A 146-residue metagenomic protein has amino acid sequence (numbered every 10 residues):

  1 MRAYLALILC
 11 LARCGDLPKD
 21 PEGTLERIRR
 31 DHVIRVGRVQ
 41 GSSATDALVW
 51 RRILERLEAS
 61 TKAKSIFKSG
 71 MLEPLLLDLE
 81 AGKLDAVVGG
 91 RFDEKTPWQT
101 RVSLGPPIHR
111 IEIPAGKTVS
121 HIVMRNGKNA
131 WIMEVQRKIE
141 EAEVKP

Functional and structural regions predicted by a protein language model:
M1-S65, P107-H121, R125-P146: N-terminal hydrophobic or amphipathic helices and topogenic motifs
D20-P21, K68-N129: Acidic, polar ligand-binding/catalytic clefts
